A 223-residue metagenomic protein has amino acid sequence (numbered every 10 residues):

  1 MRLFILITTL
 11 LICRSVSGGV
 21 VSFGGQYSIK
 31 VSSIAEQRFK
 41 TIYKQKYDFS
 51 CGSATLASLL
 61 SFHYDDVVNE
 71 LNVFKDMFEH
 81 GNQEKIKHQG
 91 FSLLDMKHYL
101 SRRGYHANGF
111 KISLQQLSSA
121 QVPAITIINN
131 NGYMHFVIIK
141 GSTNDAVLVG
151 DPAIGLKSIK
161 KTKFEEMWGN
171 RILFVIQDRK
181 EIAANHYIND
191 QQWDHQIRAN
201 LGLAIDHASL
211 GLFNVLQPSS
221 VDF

Functional and structural regions predicted by a protein language model:
M1-F4, H106: Extended hydrophobic/aromatic-rich secondary-structure runs
L3-I12: Sec-dependent N-terminal signal peptides
L10, Q37, Q45, G150-A153: A generic, residue-level signal for flexible/boundary positions that often mark functional hotspots
I12-R14, L156: Flexible, glycine-rich phosphate/dinucleotide-binding loops and adjacent beta-alpha linkers at cofactor/substrate
R14-F78, E84, L201-G202, L216-F223: Active-site-adjacent structural segments surrounding the nucleophilic cysteine of cysteine proteases and isopeptidases
V21-A35, M77-Q177, I182-H186: Conserved active-site-adjacent core of cysteine acyl-enzyme catalytic domains
N69, S113-Q116, K160, L203-A208: Short, solvent-exposed coil/turn linker segments
R171-F223: Low-complexity, Gly/Ser/Thr/Pro-rich intrinsically disordered linker/tail segments
